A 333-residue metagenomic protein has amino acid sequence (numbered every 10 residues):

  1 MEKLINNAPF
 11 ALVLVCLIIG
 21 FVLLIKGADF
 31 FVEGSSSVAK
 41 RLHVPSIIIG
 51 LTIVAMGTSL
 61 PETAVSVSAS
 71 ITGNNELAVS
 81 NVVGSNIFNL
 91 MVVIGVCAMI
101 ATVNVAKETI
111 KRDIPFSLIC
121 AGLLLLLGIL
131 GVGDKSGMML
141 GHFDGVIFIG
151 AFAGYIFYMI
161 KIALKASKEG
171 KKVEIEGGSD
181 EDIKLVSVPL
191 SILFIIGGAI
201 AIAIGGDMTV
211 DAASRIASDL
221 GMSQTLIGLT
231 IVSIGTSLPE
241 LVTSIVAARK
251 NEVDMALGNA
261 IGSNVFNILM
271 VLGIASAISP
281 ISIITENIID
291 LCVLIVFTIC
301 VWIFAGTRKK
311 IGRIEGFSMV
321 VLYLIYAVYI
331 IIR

Functional and structural regions predicted by a protein language model:
M1-R333: Hydrophobic alpha-helical segments, chiefly the membrane-spanning helices and signal/signal-anchor peptides
